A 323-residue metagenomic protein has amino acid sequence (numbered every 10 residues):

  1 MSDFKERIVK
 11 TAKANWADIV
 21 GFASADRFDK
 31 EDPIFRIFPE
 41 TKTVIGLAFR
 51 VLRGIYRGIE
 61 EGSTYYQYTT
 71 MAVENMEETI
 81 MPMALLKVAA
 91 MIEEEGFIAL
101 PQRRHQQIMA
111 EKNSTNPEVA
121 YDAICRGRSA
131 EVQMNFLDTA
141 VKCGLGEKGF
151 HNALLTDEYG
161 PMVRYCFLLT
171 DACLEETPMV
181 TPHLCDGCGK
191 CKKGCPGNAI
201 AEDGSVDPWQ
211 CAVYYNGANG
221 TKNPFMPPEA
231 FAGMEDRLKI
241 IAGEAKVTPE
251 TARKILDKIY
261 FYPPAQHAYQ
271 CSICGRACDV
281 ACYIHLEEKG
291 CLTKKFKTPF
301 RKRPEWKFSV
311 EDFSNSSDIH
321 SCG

Functional and structural regions predicted by a protein language model:
M1-L86: Non-catalytic, usually N-terminal nucleic-acid engagement modules in DNA/RNA processing proteins
D29-K30, E202, K289: Flexible loop/turn segments at secondary-structure boundaries
P39-T41, A120, N223-P224, W306 (+1 more regions): Short alpha-helix boundary/capping motifs
R53-I55, E176, G290: Residue-level signal for secondary-structure boundary sites
M76-L286, K294-R303: Catalytic cores of enzyme domains
K289-G323: C-terminal non-catalytic accessory extensions
